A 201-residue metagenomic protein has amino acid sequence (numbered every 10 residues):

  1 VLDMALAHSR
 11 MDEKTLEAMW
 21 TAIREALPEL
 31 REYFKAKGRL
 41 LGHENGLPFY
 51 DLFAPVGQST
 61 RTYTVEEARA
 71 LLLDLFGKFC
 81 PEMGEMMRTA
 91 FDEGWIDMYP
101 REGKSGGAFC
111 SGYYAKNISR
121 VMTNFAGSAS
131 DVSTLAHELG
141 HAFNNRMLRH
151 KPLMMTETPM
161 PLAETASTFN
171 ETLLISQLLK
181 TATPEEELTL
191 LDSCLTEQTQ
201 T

Functional and structural regions predicted by a protein language model:
V1-T201: Cation-handling catalytic/transport regions enriched in His/Asp/Glu
